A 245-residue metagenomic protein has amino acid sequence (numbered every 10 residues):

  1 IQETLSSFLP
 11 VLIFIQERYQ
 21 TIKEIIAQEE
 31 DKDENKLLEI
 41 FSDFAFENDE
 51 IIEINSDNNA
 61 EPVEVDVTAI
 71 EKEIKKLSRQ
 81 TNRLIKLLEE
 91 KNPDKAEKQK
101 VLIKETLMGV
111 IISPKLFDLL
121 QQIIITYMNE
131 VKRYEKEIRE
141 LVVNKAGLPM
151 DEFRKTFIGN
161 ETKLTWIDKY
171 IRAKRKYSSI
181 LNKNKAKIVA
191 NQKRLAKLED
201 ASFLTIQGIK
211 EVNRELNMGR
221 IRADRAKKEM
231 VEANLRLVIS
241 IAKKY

Functional and structural regions predicted by a protein language model:
I1-Y245: Transcription initiation cofactors for RNA polymerase, centered on bacterial and plant organellar sigma factors
